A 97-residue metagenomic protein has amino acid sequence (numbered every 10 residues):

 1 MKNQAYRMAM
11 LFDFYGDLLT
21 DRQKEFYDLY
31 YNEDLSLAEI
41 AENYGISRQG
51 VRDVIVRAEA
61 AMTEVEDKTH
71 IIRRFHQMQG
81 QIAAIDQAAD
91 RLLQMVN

Functional and structural regions predicted by a protein language model:
M10-L19: Short amphipathic alpha-helical boundary/capping segments
D21-N32: Short amphipathic alpha helix immediately N-terminal
E39-Y44: Short alpha-helical "recognition helix" segments of helix-turn-helix
Q49: Key DNA-contact positions within bacterial/archaeal DNA-binding proteins
V54-R57: Residues within the DNA-recognition helix of helix-turn-helix
E59-E66: C-terminal flanking helix
K68-L92: Intrinsically disordered, low-complexity basic tails/linkers immediately adjacent to helix-turn-helix/homeobox/MYB/SANT
